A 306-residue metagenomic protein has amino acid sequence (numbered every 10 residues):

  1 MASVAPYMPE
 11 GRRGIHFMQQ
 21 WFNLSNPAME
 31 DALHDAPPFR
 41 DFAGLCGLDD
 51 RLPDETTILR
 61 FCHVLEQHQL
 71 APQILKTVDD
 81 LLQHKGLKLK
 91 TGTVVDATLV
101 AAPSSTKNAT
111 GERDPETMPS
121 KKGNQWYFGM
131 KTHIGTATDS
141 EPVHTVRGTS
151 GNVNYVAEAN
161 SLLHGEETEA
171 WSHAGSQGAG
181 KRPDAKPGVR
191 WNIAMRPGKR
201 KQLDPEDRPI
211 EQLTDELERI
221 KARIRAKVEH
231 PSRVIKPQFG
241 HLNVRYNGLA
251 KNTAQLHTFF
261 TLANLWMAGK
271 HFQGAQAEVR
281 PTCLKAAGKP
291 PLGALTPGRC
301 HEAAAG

Functional and structural regions predicted by a protein language model:
M1-A5, G47, Y246-A250: A short glycine/serine-rich beta->alpha loop
M1-F17: Basic, short loop/linker segments at the boundary and entry of helix-turn-helix/winged-helix-like folds
M8-R13, P27, D31-H34, G44 (+7 more regions): Polybasic low-complexity intrinsically disordered regions
W21-A28, P142, F239-V244, N264-A277: Short helix-capping/linker segments at secondary-structure and domain boundaries
F39: Short, solvent-exposed alpha-helical "recognition" segments
T168-E169, A174-A250, A254, Q276 (+1 more regions): Helix-centered, glycine/charged polyanion-binding patches within enzymatic domains that contact phosphate-containing
K221-A222, Q255-F259, W266, K270 (+1 more regions): Acidic, contiguous segments within the catalytic cores of piggyBac-derived transposases
Q238, K270-G306: A short, flexible helix-boundary coil/loop motif
